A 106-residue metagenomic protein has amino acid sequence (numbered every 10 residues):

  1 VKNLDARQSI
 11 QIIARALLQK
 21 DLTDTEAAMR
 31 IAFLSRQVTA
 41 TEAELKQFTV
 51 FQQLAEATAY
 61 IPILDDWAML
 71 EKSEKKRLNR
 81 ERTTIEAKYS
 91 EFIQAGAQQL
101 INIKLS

Functional and structural regions predicted by a protein language model:
V1-S106: Acidic, Ser/Pro/Thr-rich low-complexity regulatory regions and the short amphipathic helical interaction modules they
